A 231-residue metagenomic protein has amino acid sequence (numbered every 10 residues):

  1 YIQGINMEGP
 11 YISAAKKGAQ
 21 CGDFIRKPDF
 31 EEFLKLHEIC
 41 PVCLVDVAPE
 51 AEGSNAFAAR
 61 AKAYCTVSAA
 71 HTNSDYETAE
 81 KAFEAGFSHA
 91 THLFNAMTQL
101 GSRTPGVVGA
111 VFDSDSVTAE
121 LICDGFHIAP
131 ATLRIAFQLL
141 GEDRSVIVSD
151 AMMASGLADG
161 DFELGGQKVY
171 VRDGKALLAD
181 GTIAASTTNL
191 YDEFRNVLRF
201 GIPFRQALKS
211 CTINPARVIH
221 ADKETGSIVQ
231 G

Functional and structural regions predicted by a protein language model:
Y1, A58-T66, P203-I213: Short, electropositive alpha-helical surface patch
Y1-P41: Divalent-metal coordination cores built from histidine and acidic residues
Q20, S102-R103, D222: Short, solvent-exposed loop/turn segments at secondary-structure boundaries
D29, F33, S54, L190: Aromatic/hydrophobic pocket-lining residues that form the small-molecule binding cavity in soluble enzyme cores
E32-K35, R60, N196, N214: Amphipathic alpha-helical segments that form well-ordered structural scaffolds and often line/cohere around active
L34-L157: Active-site core of metal-dependent hydrolases
G106-A119, G125, F137-S149, A154-G231: His/Asp/Glu-enriched, well-ordered alpha-helical/loop segment that forms or immediately abuts the divalent-metal
